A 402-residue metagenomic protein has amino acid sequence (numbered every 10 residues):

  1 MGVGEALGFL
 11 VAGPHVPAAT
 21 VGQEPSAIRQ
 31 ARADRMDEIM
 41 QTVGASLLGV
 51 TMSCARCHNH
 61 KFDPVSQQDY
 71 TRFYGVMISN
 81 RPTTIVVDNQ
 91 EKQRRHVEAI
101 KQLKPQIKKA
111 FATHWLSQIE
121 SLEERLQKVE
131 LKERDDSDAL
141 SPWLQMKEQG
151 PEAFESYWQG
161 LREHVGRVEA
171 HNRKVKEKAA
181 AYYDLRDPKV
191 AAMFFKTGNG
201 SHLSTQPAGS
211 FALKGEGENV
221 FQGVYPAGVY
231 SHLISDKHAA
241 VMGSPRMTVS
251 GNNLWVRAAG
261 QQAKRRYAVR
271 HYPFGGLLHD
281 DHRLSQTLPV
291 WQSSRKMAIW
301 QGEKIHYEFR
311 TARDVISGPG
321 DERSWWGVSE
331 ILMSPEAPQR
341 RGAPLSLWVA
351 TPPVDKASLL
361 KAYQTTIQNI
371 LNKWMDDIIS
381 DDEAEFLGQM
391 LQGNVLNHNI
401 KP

Functional and structural regions predicted by a protein language model:
M1-E98, I400-P402: Short, structured secondary-structure elements that scaffold catalytic or ligand/cofactor-binding regions
T71-N199, L332-P402: Substrate/cofactor-recognition hotspot
M77, T248, A258-G260, H271 (+1 more regions): Short beta-strand segments enriched in hydrophobic/aromatic residues within well-folded beta-rich domains
P188-Y225: Extracellular glycan-recognition surfaces and repeat-rich motifs
G200-A212, Q262-L277: Extended low-complexity, serine/threonine- and proline-enriched intrinsically disordered segments
F221-N253, Q261-Y267, V290-R295: Short beta-strands within extracellular/lumenal beta-sheet-rich domains
L254-H271, G318-W325: Beta-strand acidic-aromatic groove motif in beta-rich domains, primarily in extracellular
Y272-W326, P335-R340: Extracellular carbohydrate recognition and processing domains and analogous Trp-centered ligand-binding platforms
